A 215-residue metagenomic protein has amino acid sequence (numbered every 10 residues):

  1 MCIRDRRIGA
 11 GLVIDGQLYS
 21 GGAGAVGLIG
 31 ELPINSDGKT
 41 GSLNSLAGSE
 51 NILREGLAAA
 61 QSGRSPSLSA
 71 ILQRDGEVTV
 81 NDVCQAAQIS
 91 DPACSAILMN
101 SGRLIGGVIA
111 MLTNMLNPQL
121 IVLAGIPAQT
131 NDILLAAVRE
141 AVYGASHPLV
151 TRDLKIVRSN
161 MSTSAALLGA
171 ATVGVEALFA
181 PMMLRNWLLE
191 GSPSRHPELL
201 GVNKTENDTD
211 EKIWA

Functional and structural regions predicted by a protein language model:
M1-R6: Conserved small/polar residues in nucleotide/adenosyl-binding loops
R7, V26-I29, D153: A structure-centric signal for secondary-structure junctions around beta-strands
G9-V13: Short beta-strand scaffold segments in enzyme catalytic cores
G24-N44: A short, polar/charged loop-to-alpha-helix boundary motif
K39-A215: ATP-binding/phosphotransfer module of carbohydrate and carboxylate kinases, centering on a glycine-rich
